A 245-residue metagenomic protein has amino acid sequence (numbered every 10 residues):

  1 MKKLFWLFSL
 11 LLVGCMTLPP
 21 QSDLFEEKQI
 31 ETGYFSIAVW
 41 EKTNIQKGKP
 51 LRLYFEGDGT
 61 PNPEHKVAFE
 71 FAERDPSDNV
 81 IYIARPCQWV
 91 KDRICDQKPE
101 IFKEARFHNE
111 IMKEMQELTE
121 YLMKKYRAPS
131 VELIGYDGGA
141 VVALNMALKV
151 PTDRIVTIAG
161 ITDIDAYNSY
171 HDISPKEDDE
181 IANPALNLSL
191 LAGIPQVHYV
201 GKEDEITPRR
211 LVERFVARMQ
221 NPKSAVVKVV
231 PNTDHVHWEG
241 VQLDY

Functional and structural regions predicted by a protein language model:
M16-T43: N-terminal cap/lid segment of alpha/beta-hydrolase-fold proteins
F35-A38, T43-A84, W89-V90: Short, surface-exposed "cap/lid" segments of acyl-processing enzymes
K98-K125: Alpha/beta-hydrolase active-site loop
I134-G139, A143: Gly/Ala-rich beta-loop-alpha elbow adjacent to hydrolase catalytic centers
N145-R154: Conserved hydrolase catalytic core segment
G160-N221, V226-P231: The feature captures the conserved acid-bearing segment of alpha/beta-hydrolase catalytic domains
T233-Q242: Catalytic histidine-centered segment of alpha/beta-hydrolase-like enzymes
